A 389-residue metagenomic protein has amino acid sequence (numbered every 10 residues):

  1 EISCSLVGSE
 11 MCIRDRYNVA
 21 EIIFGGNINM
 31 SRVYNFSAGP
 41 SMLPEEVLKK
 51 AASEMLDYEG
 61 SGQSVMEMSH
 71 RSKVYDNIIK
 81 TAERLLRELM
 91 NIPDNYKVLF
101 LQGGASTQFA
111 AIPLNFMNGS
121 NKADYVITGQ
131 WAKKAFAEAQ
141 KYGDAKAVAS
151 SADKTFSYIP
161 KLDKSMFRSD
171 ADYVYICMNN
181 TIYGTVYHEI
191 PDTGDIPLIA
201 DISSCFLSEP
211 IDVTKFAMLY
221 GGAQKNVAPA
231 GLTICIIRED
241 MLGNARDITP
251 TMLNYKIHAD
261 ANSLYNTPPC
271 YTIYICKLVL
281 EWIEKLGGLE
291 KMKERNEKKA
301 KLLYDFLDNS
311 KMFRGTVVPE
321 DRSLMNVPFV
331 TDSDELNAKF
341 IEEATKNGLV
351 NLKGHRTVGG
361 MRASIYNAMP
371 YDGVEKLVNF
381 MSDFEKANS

Functional and structural regions predicted by a protein language model:
E1-D15: Single conserved hydrophobic/aromatic residue that forms the stacking wall/gate of nucleotide- or nucleobase-binding
N27-V33, K346, G359-S389: PLP-dependent enzyme catalytic core of the Aspartate aminotransferase-like
R32-E83: A glycine-/small-polar-enriched, mobile loop at the entrance of the PLP active site in fold-type I
G39, A139, S150-F206: Active-site phosphate-binding strand-loop segment of PLP-dependent enzymes
G62-Q108, N115, Q130, E138: Conserved N-terminal alpha-helix of the aminotransferase class I/II PLP-enzyme fold
S106-V174: PLP-dependent aminotransferase-like
A223-Y304, V318, A387-S389: Active-site C-terminal subdomain of aminotransferase-like
F313-A344: Conserved PLP-binding catalytic core of the aspartate aminotransferase-like
